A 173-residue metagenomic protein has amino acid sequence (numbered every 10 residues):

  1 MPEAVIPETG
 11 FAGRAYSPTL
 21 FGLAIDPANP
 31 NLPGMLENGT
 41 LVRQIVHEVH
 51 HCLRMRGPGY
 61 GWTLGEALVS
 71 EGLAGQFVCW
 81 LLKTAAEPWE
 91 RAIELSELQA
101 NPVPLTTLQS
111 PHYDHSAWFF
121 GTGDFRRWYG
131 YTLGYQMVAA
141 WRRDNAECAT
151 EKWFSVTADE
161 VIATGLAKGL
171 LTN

Functional and structural regions predicted by a protein language model:
M1-L20: Auxiliary, metal-adjacent structural segments of Zn-dependent hydrolase domains
L20-P27: C-terminal edge-of-domain segments
P27-Q44, G65: Short pre-active-site segment immediately N-terminal to the catalytic Zn-binding motif
L32-L36, R56-L64, T84-W89, D144-A149: Inter-helical turn/loop segments and adjacent helix faces that build the functional surface of alpha-helical bundle
T40-R56, G75: Active-site recognition of the HExxH zinc-binding catalytic motif
Y60-E71, G123-R127: Active-site metal-coordination segments of metallo-dependent hydrolases
L64-V103: Post-HExxH zinc-binding segment in Zn-dependent metallohydrolases
T106-N173: Pan-zinc metallopeptidase signature
